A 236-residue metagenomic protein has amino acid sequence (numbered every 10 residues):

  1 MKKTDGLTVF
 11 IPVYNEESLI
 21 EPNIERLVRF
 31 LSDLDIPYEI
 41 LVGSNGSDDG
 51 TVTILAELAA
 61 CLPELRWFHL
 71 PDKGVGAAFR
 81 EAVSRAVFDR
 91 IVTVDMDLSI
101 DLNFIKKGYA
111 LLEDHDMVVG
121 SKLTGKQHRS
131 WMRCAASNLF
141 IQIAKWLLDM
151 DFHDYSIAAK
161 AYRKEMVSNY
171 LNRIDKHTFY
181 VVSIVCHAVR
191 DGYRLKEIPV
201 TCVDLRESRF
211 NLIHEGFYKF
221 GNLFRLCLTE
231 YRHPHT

Functional and structural regions predicted by a protein language model:
M1-D5, S18, L147-M150, R173-T236: Hydrophobic helical membrane-anchoring modules
D5-L7, V28-L41, P63-R66: Short loop->beta transition adjacent to catalytic acidic/histidine clusters or analogous donor-positioning motifs
E16-L19, S47, V75, D101: Donor nucleotide-sugar binding loop of glycosyltransferases
E16-L31: Short, well-formed alpha-helical segments that are part of the catalytic scaffolds of diverse glycosyltransferases
Y38-L41, V52-R85: Conserved donor nucleotide-binding strand/loop of the catalytic core
S44-T53, L98: A conserved acidic beta->alpha catalytic loop
P71-R85, L102-T178, L205-H214, F220-G221 (+1 more regions): Acceptor/aglycone-binding surface of glycosyltransferases and processive sugar-polymer synthases
I91: Short aromatic/hydrophobic "clamp" motif used to bind/position activated sugar donors
